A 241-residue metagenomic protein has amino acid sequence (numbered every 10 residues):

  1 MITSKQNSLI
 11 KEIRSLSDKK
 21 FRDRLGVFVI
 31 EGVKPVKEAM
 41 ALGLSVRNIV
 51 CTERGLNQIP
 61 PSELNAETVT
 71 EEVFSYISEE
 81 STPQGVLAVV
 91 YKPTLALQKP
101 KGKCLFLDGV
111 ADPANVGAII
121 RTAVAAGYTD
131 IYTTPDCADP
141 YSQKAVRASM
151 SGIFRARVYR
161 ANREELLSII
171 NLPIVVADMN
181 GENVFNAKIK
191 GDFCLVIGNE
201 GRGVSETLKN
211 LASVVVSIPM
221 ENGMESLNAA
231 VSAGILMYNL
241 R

Functional and structural regions predicted by a protein language model:
M1-G55, C137-A138: Boundary-proximal intrinsically disordered activation/regulatory segments immediately upstream of a helical core
I2-S4, E67-T70, A156-E164: Short acidic-hydrophobic, aromatic-tinged amphipathic segments that line or gate anion-handling sites
G32, A111-I119, E225-A230: Amphipathic alpha-helical repeat scaffolds
A41, T94-N180: RNA substrate-binding interface of SAM-dependent RNA methyltransferases
P61-E71, G102, L172-I174, K188-C194 (+1 more regions): Active-site regions of enzymes building and remodeling cell-envelope glycoconjugates
A66-Y91: Glycine/small-residue-rich loop that forms an oxyanion/phosphate-binding "nest" at active or ligand-binding sites
A125-A126, C137-F154, E206-R241: Structured adenosyl-cofactor binding patch, chiefly the S-adenosyl-L-methionine
V176-M224: Active-site/ligand-binding-proximal alpha/beta "capping" segment
